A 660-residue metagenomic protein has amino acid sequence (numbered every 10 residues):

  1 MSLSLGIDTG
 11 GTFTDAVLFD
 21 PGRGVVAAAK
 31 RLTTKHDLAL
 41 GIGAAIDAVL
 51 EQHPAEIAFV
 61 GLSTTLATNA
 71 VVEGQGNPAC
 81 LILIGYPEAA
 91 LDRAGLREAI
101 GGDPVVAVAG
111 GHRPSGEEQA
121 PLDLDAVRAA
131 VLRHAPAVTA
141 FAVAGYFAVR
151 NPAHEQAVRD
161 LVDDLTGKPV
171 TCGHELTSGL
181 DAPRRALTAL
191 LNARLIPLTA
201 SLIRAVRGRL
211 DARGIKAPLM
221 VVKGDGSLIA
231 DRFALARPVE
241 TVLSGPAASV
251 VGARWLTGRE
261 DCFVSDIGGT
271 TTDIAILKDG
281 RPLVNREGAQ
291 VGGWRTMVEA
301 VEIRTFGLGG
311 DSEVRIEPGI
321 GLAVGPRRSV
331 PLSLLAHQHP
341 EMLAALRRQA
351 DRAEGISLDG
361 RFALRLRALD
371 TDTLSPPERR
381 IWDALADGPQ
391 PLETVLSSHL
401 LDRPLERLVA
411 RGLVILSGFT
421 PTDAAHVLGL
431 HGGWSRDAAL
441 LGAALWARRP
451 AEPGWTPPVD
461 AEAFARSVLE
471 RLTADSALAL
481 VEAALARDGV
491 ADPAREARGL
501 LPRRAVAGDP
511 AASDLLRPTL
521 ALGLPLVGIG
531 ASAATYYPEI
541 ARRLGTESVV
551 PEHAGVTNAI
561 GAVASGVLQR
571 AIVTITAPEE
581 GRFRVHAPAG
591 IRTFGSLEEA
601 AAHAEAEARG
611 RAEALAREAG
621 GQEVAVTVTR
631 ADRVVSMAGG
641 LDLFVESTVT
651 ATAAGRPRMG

Functional and structural regions predicted by a protein language model:
M1-G660: N-terminally biased helix-coil "hinge/interface" segments that flank
